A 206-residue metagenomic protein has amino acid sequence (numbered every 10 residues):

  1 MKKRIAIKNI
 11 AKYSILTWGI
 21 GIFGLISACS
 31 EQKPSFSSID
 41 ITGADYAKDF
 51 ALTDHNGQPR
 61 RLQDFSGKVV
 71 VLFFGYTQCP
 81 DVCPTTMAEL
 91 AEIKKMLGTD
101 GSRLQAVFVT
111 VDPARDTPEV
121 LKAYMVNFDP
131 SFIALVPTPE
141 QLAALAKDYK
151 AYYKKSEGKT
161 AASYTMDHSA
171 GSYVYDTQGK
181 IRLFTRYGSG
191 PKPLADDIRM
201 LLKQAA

Functional and structural regions predicted by a protein language model:
A6-A11: N-terminal export leaders
L25-A28: C-terminal motif of bacterial Sec signal peptides marking the signal peptidase cleavage site
K33-Q63, A88: N-terminal "domain-start" segment that seeds a small globular fold
Q63-P84: Short active-site neighborhood of thiol/selenol oxidoreductases, capturing the structured segment around
V82-L97: Typically the conserved alpha-helix immediately C-terminal to a functionally engaged Cys/Sec in thioredoxin-like
R103-R115, F132-E140: Thiol-based oxidoreductase modules, predominantly thioredoxin-like and allied folds used for disulfide exchange
K122-S169: Short, internal strand/loop/helix patches that form the active-site neighborhood or redox-interaction surface
T160-A206: Thiol-/selenol-based redox modules, centered on thioredoxin-like and closely related oxidoreductase domains
